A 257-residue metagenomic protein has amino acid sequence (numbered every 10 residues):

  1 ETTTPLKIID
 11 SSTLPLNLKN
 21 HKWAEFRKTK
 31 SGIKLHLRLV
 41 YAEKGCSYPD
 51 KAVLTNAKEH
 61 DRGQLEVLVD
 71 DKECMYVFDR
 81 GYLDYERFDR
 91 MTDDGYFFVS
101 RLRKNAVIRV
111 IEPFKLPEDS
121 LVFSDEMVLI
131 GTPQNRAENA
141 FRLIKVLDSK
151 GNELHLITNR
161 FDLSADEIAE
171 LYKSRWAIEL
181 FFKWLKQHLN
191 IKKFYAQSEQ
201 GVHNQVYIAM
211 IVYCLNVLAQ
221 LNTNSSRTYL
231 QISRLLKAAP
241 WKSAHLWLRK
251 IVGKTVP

Functional and structural regions predicted by a protein language model:
E1-K19, R27-P257: Single, function-defining residue in the core of a domain
